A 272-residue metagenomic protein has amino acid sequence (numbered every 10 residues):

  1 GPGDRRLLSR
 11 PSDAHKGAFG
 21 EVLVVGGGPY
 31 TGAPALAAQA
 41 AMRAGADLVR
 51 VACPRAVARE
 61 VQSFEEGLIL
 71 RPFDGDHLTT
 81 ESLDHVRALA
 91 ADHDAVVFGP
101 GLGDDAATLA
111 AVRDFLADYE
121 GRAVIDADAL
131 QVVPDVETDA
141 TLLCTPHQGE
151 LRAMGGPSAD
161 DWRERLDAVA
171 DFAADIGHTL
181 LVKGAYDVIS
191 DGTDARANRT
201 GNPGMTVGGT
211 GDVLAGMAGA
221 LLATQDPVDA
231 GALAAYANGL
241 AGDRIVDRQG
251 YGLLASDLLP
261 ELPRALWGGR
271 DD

Functional and structural regions predicted by a protein language model:
G1-A127, Q131-L143, Q148, R152-D272: Small-residue (G/A/S/T)-rich helix-start motifs and N-terminal tracts that mark the onset
